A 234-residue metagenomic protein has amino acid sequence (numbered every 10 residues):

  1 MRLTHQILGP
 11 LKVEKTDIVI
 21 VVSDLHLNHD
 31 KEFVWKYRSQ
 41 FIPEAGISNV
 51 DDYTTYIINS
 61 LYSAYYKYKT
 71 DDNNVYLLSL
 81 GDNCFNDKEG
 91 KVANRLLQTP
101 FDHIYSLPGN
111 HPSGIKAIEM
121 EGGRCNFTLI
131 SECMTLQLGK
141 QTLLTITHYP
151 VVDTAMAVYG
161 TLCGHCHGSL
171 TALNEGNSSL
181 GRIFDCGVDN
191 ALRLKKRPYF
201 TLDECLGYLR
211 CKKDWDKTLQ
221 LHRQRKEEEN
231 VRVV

Functional and structural regions predicted by a protein language model:
M1-K91, C186, N190, N230-V234: N-terminal active-site segment of His-dependent metallophosphoesterases
I18-V19, N74-L78, D102-S106, Y159-T161: Hydrophobic beta-strand segments of well-ordered beta-sheets in folded domains
V22-S23, L80-D82, P108-G109, T147 (+1 more regions): Active-site flanking residues adjacent to catalytic metal/cofactor-binding acidic residues
E32, G90, A117, A172-L173: Short, function-defining helix-loop hinge/capping sites that tune catalysis or transport
V50-Y53, Y62-Y65, N73, Q98 (+4 more regions): Generic intrinsically disordered, low-complexity segments enriched for polar/acidic and small residues
E89-T99: Charged helix-capping and loop-helix junction motifs
L97, Y105, S113, M120-R232: Conserved beta-sheet core of the metallophosphoesterase superfamily
